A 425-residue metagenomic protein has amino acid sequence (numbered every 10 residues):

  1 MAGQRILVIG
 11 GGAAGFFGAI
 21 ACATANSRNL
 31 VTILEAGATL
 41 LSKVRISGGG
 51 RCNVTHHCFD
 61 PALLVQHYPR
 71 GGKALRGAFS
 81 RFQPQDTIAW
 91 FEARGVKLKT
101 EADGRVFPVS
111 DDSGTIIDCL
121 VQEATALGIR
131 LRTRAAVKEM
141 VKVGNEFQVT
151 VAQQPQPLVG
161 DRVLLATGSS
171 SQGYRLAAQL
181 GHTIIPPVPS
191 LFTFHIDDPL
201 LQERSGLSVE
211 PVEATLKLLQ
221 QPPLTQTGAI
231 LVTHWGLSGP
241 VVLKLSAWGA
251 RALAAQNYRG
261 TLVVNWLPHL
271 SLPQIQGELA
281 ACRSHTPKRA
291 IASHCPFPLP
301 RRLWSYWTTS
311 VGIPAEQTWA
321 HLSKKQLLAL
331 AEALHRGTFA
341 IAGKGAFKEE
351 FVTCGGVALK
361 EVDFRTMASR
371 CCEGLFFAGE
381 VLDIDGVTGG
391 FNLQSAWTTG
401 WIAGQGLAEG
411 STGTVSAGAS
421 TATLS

Functional and structural regions predicted by a protein language model:
Q4-I33, A403-A408: N-terminal Rossmann-like FAD-binding beta1-loop-alpha1 element of flavoenzymes
L7-I9, L34, V137, Q156-S169 (+4 more regions): Short hydrophobic core segments
A23-G49: Glycine-rich FAD pyrophosphate-binding loop
A38-L40, I46, V54, C58-P61 (+2 more regions): An anion/pyrophosphate-binding glycine-rich loop and adjacent beta-alpha core in soluble alpha-beta enzymes
G49-T100: Glycine-rich active-site loop/strand segments that organize a redox cofactor
T133, S305-D385: A glycine-rich dinucleotide-binding beta-alpha-beta segment and adjacent secondary-structure elements that constitute
T133-E146: A conserved short coil-to-beta-strand element within the FAD-binding core of flavoproteins
R162, A166-L180, I384-T412: A conserved FAD-binding loop/helix module that cradles the flavin
